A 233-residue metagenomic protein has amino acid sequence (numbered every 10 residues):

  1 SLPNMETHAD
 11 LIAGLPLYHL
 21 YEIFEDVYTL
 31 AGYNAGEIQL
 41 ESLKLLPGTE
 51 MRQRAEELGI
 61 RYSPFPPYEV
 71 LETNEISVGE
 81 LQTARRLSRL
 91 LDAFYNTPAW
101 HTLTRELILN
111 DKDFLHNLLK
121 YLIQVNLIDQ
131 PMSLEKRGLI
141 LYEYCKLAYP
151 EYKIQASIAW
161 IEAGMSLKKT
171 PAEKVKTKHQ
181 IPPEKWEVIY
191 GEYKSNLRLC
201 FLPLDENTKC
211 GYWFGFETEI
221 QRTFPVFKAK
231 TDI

Functional and structural regions predicted by a protein language model:
S1-K112: A structural motif corresponding to the C-terminal lobe/cap of the Radical SAM core domain
R89-I233: Radical SAM enzyme core and accessory elements
